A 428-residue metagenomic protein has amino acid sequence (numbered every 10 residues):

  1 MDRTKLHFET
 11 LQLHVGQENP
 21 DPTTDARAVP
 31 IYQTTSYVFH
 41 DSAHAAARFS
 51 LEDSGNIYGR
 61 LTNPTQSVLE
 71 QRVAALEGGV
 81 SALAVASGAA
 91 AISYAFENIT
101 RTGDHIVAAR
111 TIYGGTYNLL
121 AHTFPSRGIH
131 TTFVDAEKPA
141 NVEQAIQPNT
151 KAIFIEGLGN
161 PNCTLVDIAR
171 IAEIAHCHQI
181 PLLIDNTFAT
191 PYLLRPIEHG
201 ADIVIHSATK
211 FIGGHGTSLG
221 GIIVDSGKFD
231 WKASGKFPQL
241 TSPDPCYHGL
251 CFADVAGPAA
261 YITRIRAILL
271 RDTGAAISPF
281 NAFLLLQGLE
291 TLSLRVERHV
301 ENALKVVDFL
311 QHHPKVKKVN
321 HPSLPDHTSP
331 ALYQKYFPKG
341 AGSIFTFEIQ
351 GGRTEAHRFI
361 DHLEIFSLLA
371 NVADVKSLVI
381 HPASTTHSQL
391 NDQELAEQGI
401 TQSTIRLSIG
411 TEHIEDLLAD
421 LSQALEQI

Functional and structural regions predicted by a protein language model:
D2-N63, Q71-R72: N-terminal "arm"/small-domain region of PLP-dependent enzymes with the aminotransferase-like
D2-R3, G16-P20, A82-H312: Conserved PLP-enzyme active-site core in the AAT-like
E9, V80, A121, H130-T131 (+4 more regions): PLP-dependent enzyme catalytic core of the Aspartate aminotransferase-like
D41-S93, G115-T123: Conserved N-terminal alpha-helix of the aminotransferase class I/II PLP-enzyme fold
G78, N149, K315-K318, I365 (+1 more regions): Glycine-centered tight turns that cap/initiate beta-strands
L158, T187-A189, L324, Q350 (+1 more regions): Active-site beta-loop-alpha junctions enriched in small/polar residues
V224, T346-E348, S408-G410: Short hydrophobic/aromatic beta-strand micro-patches that form the beta-sheet surface supporting nucleotide- or nucleic
T273-A276, F280-A282, T291, V296-R298 (+3 more regions): Conserved small-domain helix->loop->beta segment predominantly found in fold-type I
